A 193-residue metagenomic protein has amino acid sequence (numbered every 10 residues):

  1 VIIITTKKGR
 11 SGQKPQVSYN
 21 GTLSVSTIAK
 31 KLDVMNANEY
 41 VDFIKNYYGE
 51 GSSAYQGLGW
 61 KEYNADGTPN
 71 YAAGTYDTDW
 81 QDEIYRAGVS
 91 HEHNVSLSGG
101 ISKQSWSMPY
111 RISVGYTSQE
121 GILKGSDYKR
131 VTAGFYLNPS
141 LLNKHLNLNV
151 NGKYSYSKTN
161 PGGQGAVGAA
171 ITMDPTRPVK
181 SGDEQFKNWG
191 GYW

Functional and structural regions predicted by a protein language model:
V1-S18, S90-E92, G115-E120: A beta-strand signature from Gram-negative outer-membrane beta-barrel systems, especially the internal plug domain
T5-K7, S96-G100, S113, Y136-S140 (+1 more regions): Transmembrane beta-barrel domains of outer membrane proteins
S11-Y76, Q104, G121-S126, T132 (+1 more regions): Surface-exposed loop/interface segments of Gram-negative outer-membrane beta-barrel transport/assembly proteins
K31, I84-A87, G99-K103: Outer-membrane beta-barrel initiation region
D82-R86, I122-K124: Outer-membrane beta-barrel domain signature
V89-H93, D127-V131: Residues that define the transmembrane beta-barrel architecture of outer-membrane proteins
S107-Y116, G134: Transmembrane beta-barrel domains of bacterial outer-membrane proteins
